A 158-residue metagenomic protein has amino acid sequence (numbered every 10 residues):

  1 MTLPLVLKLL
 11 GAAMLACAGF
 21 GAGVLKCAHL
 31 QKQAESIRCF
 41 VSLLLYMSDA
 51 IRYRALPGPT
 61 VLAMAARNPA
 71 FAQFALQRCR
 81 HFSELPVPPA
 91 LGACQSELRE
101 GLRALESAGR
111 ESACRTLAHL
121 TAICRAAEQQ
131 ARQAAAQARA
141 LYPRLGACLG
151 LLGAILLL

Functional and structural regions predicted by a protein language model:
T2, A104-L149: Membrane-interface, cytosolic juxtamembrane amphipathic helix immediately N-terminal to a transmembrane helix, enriched
L3-R78: Juxtamembrane/interface alpha-helical elements of multi-pass membrane proteins
L15, A147-G153: Alpha-helical transmembrane segments of integral membrane proteins
G19-A22, K26, S96-R99, R103 (+1 more regions): Generic signal for short, ordered secondary-structure residues within or immediately flanking folded domains
C39, Y46, E97, T116-H119 (+1 more regions): Charged, amphipathic alpha-helical oligomerization/scaffolding segments
R78-L85, Q133-R139: Juxtamembrane/interface motifs at transmembrane-helix termini
F82-S112: Short, non-transmembrane cytosolic segments of multipass membrane proteins
A154-L158: Juxtamembrane boundary at the C-terminal end of a transmembrane helix
